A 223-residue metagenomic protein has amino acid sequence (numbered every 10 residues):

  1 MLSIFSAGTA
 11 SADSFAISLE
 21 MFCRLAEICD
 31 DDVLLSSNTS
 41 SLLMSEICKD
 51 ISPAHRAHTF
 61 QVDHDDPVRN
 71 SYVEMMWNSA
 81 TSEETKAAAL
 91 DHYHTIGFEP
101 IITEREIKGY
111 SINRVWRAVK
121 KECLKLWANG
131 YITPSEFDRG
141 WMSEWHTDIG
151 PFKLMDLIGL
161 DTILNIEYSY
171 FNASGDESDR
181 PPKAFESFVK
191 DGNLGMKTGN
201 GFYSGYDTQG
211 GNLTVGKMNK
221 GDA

Functional and structural regions predicted by a protein language model:
M1, S6, A80-A88, H94-I107 (+1 more regions): NAD(P)-dependent Rossmann-like dehydrogenase/reductase catalytic/cofactor-binding core
I4-F5, S11, L19, C23 (+1 more regions): Rossmann-fold dinucleotide-binding core
F15: Conserved NAD(P)+-binding/catalytic subdomain of aldehyde/semialdehyde dehydrogenases
I28: Conserved helix-to-beta-strand junction in the class I
K49-P53, W116, M142, F171: A generic structural signal for secondary-structure junctions that act as hinges or helix/strand caps at the edges
W116-E122: Structural/interface elements that position substrates and couple domains in central-metabolism enzymes
L124-L126: C-terminal alpha-helical interaction appendages
